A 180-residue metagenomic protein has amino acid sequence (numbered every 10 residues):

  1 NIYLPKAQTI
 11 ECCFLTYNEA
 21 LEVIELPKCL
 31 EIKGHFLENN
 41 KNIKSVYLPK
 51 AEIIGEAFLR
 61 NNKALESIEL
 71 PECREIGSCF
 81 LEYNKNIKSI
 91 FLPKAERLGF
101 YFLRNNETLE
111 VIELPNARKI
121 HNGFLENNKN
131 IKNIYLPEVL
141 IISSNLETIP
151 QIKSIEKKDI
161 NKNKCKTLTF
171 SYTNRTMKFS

Functional and structural regions predicted by a protein language model:
N1-T9, E19-E31, K41-I53, K63-E75 (+4 more regions): Structural signature of tandem-repeat unit edges
